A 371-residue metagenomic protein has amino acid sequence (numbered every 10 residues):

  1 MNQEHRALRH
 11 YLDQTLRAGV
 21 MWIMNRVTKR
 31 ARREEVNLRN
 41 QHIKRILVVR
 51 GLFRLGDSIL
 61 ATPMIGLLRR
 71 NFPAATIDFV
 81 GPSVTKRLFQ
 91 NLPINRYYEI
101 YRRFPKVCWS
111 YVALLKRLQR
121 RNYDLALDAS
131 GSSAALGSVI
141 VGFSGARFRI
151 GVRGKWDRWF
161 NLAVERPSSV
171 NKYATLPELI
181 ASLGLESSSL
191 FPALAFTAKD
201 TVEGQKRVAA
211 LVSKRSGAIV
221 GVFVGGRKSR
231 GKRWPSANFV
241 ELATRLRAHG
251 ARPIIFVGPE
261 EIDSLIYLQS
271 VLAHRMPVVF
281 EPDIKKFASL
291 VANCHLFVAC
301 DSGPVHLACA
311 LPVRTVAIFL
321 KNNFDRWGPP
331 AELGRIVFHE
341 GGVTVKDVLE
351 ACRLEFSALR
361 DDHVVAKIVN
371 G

Functional and structural regions predicted by a protein language model:
M1-G371: Catalytic machinery of carbohydrate-active enzymes, primarily nucleotide-sugar-dependent glycosyltransferases
